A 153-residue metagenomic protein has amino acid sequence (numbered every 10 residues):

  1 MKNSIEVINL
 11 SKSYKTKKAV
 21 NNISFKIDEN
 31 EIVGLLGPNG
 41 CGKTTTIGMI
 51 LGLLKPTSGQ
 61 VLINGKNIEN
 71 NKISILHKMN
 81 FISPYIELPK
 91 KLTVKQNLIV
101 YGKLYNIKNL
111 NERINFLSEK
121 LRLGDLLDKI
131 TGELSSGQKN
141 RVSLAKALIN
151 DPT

Functional and structural regions predicted by a protein language model:
P38-G42: Walker A (P-loop) phosphate-binding loop of ABC-type ATPase nucleotide-binding domains
G59-N70, S74-I75: Conserved ABC transporter NBD signature motif
I99, K103-L126: Conserved ABC ATPase "signature" region
I130-L134: Conserved ABC ATPase signature
L144: Hydrophobic anchor residue at the start of the ABC signature
